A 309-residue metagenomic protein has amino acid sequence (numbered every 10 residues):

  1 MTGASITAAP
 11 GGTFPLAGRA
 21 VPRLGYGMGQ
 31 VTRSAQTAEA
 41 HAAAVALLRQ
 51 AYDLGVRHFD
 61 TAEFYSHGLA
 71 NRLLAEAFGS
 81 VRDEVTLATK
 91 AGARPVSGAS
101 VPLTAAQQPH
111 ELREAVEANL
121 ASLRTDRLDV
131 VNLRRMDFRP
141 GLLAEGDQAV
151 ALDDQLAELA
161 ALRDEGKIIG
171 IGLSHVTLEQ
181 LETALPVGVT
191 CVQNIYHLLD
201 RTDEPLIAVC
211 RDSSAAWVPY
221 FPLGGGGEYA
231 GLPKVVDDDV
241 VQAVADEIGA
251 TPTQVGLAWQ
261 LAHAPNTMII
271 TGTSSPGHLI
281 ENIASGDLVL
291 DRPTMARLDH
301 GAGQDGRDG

Functional and structural regions predicted by a protein language model:
M1-T89, E158, G224-G226: N-terminal binding-site loop/beta-alpha segment at the start of enzyme catalytic domains that lines or forms
G3, A8, M136-G309: Beta/alpha (TIM)-barrel catalytic core signal, keyed to glycine-rich beta->alpha loops juxtaposed to Asp/Glu that bind
R19-L24, G55-H58, V81-V85, T125-D129 (+4 more regions): Short, well-ordered coil/turn segments that N-cap beta-strands
G27, A62, V131-R134, S174 (+1 more regions): Conserved residues at the C-terminal ends of beta-strands
G29-A42, A99-H110, L142-E145: Active-site mouth loops of central-metabolism enzymes
T37-A51, Q107-S122, T177-E182: Short, acidic/polar
S80-Q107, R134: Structural motif corresponding to the early beta-alpha repeats
L120-A144: Active-site groove signature of glycoside hydrolases
